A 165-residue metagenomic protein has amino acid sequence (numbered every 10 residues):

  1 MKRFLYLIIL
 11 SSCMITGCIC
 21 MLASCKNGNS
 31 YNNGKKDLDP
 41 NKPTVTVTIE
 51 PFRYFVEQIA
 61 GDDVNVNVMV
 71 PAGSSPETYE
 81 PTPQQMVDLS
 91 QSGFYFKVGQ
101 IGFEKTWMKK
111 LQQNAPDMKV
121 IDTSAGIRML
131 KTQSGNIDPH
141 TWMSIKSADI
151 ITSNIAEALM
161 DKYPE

Functional and structural regions predicted by a protein language model:
F4-N27: Sec-dependent N-terminal signal peptides of Gram-positive bacterial secreted proteins and lipoproteins
C20-E165: Extracytoplasmic metal-acquisition and chelation regions
